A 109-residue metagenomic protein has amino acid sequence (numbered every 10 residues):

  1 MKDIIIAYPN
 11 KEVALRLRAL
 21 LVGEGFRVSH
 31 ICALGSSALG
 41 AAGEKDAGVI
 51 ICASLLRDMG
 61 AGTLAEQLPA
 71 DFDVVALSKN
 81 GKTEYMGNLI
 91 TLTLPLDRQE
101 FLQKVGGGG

Functional and structural regions predicted by a protein language model:
A7-Y8: Conserved acidic carboxylate
K11-H30: Two-component/phosphorelay signaling modules centered on CheY-like receiver
A14, G35-A38, G48-P69, K79-N80: Conserved phosphotransfer microenvironments
E24-K45: A short, well-structured beta->alpha microelement
D46-V49, L89: Conserved acidic residues
D73-V74: Hydrophobic/aromatic residues located in beta-strands of well-ordered beta-sheets within soluble catalytic
L77-G109: Output/docking surface of receiver
